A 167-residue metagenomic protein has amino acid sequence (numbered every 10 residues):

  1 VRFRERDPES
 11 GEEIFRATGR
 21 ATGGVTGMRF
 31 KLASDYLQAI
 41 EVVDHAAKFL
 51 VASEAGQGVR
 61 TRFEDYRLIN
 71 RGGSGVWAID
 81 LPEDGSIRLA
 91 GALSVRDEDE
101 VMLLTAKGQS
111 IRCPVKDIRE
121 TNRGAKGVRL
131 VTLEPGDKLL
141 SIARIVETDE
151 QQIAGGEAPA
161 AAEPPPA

Functional and structural regions predicted by a protein language model:
V1-A167: Short, structured "edge-of-domain" segments at secondary-structure transitions
